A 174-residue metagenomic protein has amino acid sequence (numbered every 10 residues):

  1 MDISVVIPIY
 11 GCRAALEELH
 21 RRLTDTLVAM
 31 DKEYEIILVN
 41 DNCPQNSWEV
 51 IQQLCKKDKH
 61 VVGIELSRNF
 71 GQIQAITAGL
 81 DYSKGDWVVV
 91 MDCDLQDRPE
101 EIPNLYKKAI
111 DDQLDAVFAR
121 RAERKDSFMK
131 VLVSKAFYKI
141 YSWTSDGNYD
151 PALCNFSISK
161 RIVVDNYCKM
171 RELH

Functional and structural regions predicted by a protein language model:
D2-S4, E35: Cell-envelope/extracellular polymer assembly enzymes that use nucleotide-activated donors
C12-L27: Short, well-formed alpha-helical segments that are part of the catalytic scaffolds of diverse glycosyltransferases
A15-E17, Q45-L54: Acidic helix N-cap motif at the loop->helix transition within catalytic regions of sugar-transfer enzymes
H20, K32-C43, I64-E65: Short beta-strand/loop segment that forms part of the nucleotide-sugar
L27-K32, C55-H60: Short helix-capping segments at alpha-helix termini
N40-E49, L95-Q96: A conserved acidic beta->alpha catalytic loop
V62-R68, Q72-Y82, W87, P99-H174: Acceptor/aglycone-binding surface of glycosyltransferases and processive sugar-polymer synthases
